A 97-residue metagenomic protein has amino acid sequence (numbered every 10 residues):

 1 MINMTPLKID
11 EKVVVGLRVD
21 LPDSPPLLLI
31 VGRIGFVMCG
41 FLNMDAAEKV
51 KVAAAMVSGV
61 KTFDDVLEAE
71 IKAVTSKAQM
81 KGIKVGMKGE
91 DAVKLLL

Functional and structural regions predicted by a protein language model:
M1-L97: Residues that scaffold, gate, or flank divalent-cation-dependent active/transport sites
